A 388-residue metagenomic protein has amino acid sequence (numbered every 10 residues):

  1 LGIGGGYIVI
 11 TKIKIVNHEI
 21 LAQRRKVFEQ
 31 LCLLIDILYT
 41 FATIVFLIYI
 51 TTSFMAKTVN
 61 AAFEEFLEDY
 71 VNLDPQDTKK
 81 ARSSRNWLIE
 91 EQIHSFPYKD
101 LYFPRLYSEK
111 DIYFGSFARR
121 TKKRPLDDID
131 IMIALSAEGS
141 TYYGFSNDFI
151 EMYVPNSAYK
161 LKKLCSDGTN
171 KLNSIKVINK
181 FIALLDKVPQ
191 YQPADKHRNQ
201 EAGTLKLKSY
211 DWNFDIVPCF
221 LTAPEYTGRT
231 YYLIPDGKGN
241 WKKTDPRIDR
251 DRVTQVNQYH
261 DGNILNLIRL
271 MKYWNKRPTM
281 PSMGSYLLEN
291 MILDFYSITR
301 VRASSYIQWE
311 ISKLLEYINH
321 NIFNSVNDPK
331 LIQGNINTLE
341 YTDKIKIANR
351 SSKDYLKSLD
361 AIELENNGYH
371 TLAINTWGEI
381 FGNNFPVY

Functional and structural regions predicted by a protein language model:
L1, H18-L21, L33, L47: Short hydrophobic targeting helices and cationic amphipathic motifs that mediate membrane/organellar targeting
G2-I3, D128: N-terminal, intrinsically disordered, basic low-complexity segments enriched in Arg/Pro/Ser/Thr
G4, K12, Q23-L31: Short, low-complexity, charge-dense intrinsically disordered segments
V9, V16, I37, V45-L47 (+3 more regions): N-terminal regions immediately upstream of nucleotidyltransferase
E19, E29, T40-A42: Short hydrophobic alpha-helical segments enriched in small aliphatic residues
Y49-M55, S84-I89, L164-N321, F385-Y388: Catalytic cores of NTP-dependent nucleotidyl/adenyl transfer enzymes across multiple folds
F54-Y70, N324-Y388: Terminal (often C-terminal) interaction modules
I133-E138, P218: Short loop/turn segments at strand-loop or loop-helix junctions that form parts of catalytic or ligand-binding pockets
